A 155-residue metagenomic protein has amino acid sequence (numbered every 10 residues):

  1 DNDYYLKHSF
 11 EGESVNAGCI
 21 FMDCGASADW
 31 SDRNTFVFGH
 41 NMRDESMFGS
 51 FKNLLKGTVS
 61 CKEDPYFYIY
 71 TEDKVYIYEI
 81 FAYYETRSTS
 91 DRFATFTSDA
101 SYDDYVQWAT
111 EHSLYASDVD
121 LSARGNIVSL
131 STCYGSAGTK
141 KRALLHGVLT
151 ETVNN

Functional and structural regions predicted by a protein language model:
D1-N155: Solvent-exposed, non-transmembrane regions of membrane-associated and secreted proteins
